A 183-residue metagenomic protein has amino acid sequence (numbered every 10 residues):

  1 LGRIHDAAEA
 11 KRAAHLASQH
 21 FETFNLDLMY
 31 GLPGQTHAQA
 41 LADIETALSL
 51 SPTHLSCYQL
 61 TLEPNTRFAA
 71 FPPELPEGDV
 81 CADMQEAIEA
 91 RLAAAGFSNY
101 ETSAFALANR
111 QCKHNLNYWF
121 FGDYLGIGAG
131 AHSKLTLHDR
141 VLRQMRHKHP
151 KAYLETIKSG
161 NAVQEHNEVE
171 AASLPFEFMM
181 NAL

Functional and structural regions predicted by a protein language model:
L1-L183: C-terminal scaffold of the Radical SAM
